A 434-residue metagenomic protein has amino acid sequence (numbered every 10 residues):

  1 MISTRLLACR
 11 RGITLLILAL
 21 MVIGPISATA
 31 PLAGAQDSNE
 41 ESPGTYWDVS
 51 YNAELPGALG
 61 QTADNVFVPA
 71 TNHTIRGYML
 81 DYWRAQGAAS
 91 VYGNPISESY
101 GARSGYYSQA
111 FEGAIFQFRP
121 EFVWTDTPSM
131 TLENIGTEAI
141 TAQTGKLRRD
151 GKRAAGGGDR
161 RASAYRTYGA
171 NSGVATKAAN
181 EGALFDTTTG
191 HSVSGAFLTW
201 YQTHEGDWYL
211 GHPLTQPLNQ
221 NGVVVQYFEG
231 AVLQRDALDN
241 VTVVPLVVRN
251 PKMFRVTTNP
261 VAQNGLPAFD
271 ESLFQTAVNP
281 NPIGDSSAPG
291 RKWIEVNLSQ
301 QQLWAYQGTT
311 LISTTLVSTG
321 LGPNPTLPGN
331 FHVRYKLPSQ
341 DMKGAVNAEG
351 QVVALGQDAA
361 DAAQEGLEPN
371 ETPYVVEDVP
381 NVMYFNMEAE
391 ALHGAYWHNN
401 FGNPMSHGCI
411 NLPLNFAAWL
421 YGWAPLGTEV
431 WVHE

Functional and structural regions predicted by a protein language model:
M1-C9: N-terminal secretory signal peptides that target proteins for export/translocation
L15-S27: Bacterial N-terminal signal peptides
P25-E40: Sec-dependent signal peptide cleavage junction
Q36-S287: Extended, compositionally biased repeat/scaffold regions that form elongated interaction surfaces
Q109-A110, Q117, Q226-Y227, Q234 (+8 more regions): Structural recognition of the beta-strand scaffold that forms the well-ordered cores of secreted hydrolase catalytic
E121-W124, L238-D239, Y306, T315 (+2 more regions): Short, solvent-exposed loop/turn and secondary-structure capping segments
N281-P323: A structural motif detector for short, solvent-exposed N-terminal "entry" segments of globular domains
P282-I283, S287-P289, L321-N330, L337-E434: Exported/periplasmic cell-wall-interacting domains
